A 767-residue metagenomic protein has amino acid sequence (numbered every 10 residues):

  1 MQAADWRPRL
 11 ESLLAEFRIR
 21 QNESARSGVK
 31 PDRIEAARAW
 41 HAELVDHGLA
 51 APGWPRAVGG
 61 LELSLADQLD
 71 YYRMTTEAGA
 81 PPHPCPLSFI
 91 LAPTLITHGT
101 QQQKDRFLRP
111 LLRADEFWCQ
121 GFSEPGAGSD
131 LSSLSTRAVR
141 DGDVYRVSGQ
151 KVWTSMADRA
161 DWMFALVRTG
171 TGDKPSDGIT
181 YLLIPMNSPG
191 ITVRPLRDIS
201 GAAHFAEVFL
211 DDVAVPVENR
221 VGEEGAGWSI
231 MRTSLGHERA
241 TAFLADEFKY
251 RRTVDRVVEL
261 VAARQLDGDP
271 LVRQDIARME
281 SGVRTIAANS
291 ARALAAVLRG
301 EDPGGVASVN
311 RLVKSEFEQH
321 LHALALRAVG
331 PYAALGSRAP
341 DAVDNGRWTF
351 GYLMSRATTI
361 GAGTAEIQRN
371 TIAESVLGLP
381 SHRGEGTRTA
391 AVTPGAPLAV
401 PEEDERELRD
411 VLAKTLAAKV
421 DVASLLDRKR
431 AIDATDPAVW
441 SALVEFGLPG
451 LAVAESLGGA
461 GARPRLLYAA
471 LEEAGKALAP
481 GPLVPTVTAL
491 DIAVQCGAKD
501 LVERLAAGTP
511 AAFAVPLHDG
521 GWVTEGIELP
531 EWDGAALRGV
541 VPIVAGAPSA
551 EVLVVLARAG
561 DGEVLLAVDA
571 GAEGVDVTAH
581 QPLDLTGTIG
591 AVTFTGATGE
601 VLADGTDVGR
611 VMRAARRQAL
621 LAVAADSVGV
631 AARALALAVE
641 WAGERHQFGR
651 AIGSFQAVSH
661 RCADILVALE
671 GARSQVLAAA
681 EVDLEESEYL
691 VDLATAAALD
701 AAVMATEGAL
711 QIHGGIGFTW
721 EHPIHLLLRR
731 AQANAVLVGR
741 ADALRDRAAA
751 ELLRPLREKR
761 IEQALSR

Functional and structural regions predicted by a protein language model:
M1-E77, H98, Q103, A114 (+4 more regions): Alpha-helical interface subdomain recognition
H83-Q102, G128, P480-A498: N-terminal glycine-rich flavin-associated loop
A114-F122, L166, A507-G520: A short, Trp-centered hydrophobic/proline-enriched beta-strand micro-motif
A127, V152-A157, I199-S200, A357-A362 (+1 more regions): Glycine-rich phosphate/pyrophosphate-binding beta-alpha loops
T136-A138, L529-W532: A structural signal for short hydrophobic beta-strand segments in well-ordered beta-sheet cores
V144, S148-R194, A514, R538-D576: A short core secondary-structure module
N187-A214, W522-E528, I543-G546, G571-D604: Flexible, small-/acidic-enriched active-site or ligand-binding loops
D211-E238, T588-Q618: A short, charged helix-loop
